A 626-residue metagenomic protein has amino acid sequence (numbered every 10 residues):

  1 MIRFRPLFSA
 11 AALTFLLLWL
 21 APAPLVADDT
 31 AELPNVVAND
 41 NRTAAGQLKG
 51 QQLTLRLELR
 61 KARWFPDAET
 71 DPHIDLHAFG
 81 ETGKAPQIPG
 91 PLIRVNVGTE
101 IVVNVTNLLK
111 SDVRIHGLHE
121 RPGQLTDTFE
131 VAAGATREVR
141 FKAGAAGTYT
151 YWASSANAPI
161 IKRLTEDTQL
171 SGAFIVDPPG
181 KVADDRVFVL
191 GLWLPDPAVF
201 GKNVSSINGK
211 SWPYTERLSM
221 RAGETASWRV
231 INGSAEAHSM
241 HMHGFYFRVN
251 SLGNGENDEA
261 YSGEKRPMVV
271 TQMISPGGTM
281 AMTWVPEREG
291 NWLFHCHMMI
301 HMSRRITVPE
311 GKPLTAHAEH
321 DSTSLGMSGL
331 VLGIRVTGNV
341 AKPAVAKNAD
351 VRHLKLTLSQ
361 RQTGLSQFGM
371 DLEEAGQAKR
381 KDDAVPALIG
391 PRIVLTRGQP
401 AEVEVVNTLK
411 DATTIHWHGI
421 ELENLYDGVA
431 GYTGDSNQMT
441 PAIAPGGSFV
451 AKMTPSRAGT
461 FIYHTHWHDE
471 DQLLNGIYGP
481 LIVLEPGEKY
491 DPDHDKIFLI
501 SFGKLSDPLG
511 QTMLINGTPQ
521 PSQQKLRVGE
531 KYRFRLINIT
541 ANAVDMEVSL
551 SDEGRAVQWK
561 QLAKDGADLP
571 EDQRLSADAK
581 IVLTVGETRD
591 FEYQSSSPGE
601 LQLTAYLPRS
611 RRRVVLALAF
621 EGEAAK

Functional and structural regions predicted by a protein language model:
M1-A12: Bacterial N-terminal signal peptides that target proteins for export
A10-P22: Bacterial N-terminal signal peptides
A27-E138, Q169, R186, P197-A226 (+5 more regions): N-terminal, post-signal-peptide metal-ligating segments of extracellular/periplasmic oxidoreductases, dominated by
L57, V103, A153, F174 (+11 more regions): Divalent metal-coordination and catalytic microenvironments
R60-A62, T106-K110, L118-E120, G144-A146 (+19 more regions): Solvent-exposed coil/turn segments that connect beta secondary-structure elements in extracytoplasmic/periplasmic
R121-G144, E216-G338, N424-P445, F449 (+3 more regions): Histidine- and aromatic-rich segments of cupredoxin/plastocyanin-like copper-binding domains
A146-I175, P455-L484: Hydrophobic or amphipathic alpha-helical targeting/insertion segments
R163-A183, T307, P313-E319, T323 (+2 more regions): Extended, polar beta-sheet/loop recognition surfaces of beta-rich domains that mediate binding to diverse ligands
